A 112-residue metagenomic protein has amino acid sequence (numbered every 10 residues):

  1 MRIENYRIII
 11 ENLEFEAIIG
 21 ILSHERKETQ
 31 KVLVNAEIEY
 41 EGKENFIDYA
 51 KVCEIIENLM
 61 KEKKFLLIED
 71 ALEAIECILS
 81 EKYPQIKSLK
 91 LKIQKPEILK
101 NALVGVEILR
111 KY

Functional and structural regions predicted by a protein language model:
M1-Y112: N-terminal, polar/charged subdomain of small-to-medium soluble alpha/beta proteins
